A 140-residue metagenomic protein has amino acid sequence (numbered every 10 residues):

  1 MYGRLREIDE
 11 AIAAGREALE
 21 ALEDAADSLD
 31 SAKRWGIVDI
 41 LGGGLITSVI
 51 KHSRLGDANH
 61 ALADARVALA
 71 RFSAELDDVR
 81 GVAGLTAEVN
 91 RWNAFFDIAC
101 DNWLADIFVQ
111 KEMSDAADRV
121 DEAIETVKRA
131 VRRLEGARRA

Functional and structural regions predicted by a protein language model:
M1-A140: A composition-biased, non-transmembrane "mature-region" signal
